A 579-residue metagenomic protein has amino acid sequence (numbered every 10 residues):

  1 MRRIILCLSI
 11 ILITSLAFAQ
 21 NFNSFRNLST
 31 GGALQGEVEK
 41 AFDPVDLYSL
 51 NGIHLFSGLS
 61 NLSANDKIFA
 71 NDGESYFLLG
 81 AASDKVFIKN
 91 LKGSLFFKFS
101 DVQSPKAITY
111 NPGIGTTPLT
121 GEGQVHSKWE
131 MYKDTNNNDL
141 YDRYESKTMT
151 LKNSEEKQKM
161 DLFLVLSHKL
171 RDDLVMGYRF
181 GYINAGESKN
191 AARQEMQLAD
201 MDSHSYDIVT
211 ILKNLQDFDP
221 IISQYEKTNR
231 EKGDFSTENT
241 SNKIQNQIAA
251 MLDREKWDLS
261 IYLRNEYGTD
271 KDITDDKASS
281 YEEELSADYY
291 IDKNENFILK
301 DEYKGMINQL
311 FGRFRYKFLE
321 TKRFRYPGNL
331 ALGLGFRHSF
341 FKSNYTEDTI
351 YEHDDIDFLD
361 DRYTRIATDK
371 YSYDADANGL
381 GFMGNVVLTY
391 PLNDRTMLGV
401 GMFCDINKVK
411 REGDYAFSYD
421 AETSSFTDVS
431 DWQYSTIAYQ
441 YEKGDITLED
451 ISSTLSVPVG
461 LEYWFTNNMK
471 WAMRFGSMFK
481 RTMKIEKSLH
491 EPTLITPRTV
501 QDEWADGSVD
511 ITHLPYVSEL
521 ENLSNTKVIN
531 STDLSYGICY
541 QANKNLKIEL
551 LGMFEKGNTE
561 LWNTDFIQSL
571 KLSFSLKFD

Functional and structural regions predicted by a protein language model:
I4-T14: Sec-dependent N-terminal signal peptides
S15-T117: N-terminal, post-signal peptide beta-strand-biased segments of exported outer-membrane/organellar beta-barrel and other
N27, Y48-F56, N90-S94, D173-G177 (+9 more regions): Outer-membrane beta-barrel architecture
L55-N61, L95-F99, Y178-N184, S223 (+7 more regions): Transmembrane beta-barrel strands of outer-membrane/channel proteins
L78-A82, S94, D161-S167, Q247-M251 (+6 more regions): Outer-membrane beta-barrel architecture
S83-K89, H168-D172, M251-K256, Y316-Y326 (+4 more regions): Outer-membrane beta-barrel strand-turn architecture
K106-G113, S127-K159, N184-Q245, R264-F311 (+6 more regions): Extracellular/periplasm-exposed beta-strand and loop segments of Gram-negative cell-envelope proteins, dominated by
Y540-A542, F566-D579: Outer-membrane beta-barrel "beta-signal"
